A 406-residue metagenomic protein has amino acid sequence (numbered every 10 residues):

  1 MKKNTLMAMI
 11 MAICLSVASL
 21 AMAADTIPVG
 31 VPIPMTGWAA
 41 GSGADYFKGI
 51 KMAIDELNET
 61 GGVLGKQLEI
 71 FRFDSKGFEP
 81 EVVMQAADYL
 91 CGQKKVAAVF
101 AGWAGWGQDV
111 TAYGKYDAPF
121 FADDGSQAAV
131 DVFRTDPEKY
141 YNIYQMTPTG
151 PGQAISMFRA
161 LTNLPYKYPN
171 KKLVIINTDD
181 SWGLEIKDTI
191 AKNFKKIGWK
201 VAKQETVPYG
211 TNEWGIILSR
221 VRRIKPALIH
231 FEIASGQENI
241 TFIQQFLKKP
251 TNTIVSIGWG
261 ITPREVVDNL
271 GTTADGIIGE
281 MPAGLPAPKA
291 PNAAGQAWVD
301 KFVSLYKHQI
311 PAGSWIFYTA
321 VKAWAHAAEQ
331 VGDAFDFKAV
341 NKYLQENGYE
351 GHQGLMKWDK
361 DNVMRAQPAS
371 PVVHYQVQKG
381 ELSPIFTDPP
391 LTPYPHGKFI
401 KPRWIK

Functional and structural regions predicted by a protein language model:
A8-A18: Bacterial N-terminal signal peptides
A21-V31, G61-Q67, T162-K171: Immediate post-signal peptide segment of exported/extracytoplasmic ligand-binding proteins
T26-K51, F73-P80, W103, I176-E185 (+2 more regions): Extracytoplasmic "Venus flytrap"
P28, G41-K48, T60-R134, M146 (+2 more regions): Beta-alpha junction/loop-to-helix N-cap segments that form part of ligand/metal-binding clefts
E81, Q85, Y141-K249, A287-A293 (+1 more regions): Extracellular/periplasmic Venus flytrap/periplasmic-binding protein
V96-Q204, I254-G279: Extracytoplasmic ligand/sensor domains, especially the bilobed periplasmic-binding protein
F246-Y318, E329-V331, D388-I405: Extracellular/periplasmic periplasmic-binding protein-like sensory domains
K301-S314, A325-F386, K406: Segments of small-molecule ligand-sensing domains
